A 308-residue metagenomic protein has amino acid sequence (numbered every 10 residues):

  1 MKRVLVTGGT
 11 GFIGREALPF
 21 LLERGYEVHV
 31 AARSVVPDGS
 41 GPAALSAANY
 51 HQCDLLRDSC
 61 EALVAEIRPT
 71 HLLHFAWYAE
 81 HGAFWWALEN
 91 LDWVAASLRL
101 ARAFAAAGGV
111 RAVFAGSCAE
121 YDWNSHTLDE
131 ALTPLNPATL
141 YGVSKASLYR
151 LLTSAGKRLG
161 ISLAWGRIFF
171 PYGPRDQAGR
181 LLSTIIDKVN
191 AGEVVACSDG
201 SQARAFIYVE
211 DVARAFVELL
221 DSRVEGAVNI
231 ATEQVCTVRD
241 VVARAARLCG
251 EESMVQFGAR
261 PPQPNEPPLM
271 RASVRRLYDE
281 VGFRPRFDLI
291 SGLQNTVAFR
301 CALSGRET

Functional and structural regions predicted by a protein language model:
V4-R24: N-terminal Rossmann NAD(P)H-binding glycine-rich loop of SDR-like oxidoreductase domains
A31-V36: N-terminal Rossmann-fold cofactor-binding loop
L55-D92: NAD(P)H-binding glycine-rich loop region in Rossmannoid oxidoreductase-like domains and their noncatalytic homologs
H74, L98-L140: Conserved Rossmann-fold NAD(P)-dependent oxidoreductase catalytic core, especially the SDR/UDP-sugar
H81-A96, D129-P137: Short alpha-helical oligomerization interface
H126, A146, R150-R204, V209-A213 (+2 more regions): NAD(P)-dependent short-chain dehydrogenase/reductase
Y141, K145: Active-site YXXXK catalytic motif of short-chain dehydrogenase/reductase
V189-T308: C-terminal substrate-binding subdomain of Rossmann-fold SDR/epimerase-dehydratase oxidoreductases
